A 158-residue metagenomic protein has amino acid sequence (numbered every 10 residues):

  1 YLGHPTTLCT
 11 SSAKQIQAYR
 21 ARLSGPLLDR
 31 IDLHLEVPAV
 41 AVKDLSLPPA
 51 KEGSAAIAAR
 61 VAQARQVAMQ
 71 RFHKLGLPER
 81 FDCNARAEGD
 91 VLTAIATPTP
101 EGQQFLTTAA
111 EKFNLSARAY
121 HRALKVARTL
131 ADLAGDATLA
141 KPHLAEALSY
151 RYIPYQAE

Functional and structural regions predicted by a protein language model:
Y1-E158: Basic, amphipathic alpha-helical bundle interface domains used for macromolecular binding and assembly
